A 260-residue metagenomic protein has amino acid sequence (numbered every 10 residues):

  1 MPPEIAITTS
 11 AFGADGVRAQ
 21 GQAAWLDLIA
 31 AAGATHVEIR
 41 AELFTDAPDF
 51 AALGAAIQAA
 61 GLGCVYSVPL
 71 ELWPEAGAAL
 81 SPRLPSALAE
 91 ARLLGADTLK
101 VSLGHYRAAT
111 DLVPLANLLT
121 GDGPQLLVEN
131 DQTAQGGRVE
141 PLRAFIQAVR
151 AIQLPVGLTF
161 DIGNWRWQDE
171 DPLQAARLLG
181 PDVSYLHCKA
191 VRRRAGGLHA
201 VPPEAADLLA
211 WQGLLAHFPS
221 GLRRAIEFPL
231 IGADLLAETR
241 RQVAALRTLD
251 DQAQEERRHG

Functional and structural regions predicted by a protein language model:
M1-G33, E90, G95, V139-F160 (+1 more regions): Histidine-acidic metal/acid-base catalytic patches
A6-Q20, P69-S81, G104-Y106: Active-site mouth loops of central-metabolism enzymes
A11-G13, A41-T45, L70-L72, L103-R107 (+4 more regions): Active-site-proximal loop/turn and secondary-structure-junction residues that shape catalytic pockets, frequently
T35-F44, G63-P69, L99-K100: Short, well-structured secondary-structure segments
H36-Q58: Glycine-rich, proline-tolerant flexible connector loops at the mouths of alpha/beta enzymes
E38, Y66, K100, L127 (+3 more regions): Conserved beta-strand positions in the central sheet of alpha/beta enzyme cores
I57-C64, N117-P124, L235-A253: Short, electropositive alpha-helical surface patch
G63-C64, W73-G157, W167: Active-site acidic/histidine proton-transfer and metal-coordination neighborhood in alpha/beta enzyme cores
